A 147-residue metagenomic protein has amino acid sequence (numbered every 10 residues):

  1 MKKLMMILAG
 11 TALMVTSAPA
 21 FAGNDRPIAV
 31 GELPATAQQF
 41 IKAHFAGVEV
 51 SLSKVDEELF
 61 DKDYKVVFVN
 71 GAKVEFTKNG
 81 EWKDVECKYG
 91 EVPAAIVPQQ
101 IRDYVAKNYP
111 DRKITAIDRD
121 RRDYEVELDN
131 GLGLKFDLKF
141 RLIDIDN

Functional and structural regions predicted by a protein language model:
M1-L4: Positively charged n-region of N-terminal signal peptides that target proteins for export
M6-L13: Hydrophobic helical h-region of N-terminal Sec-dependent signal peptides in bacterial secretory/periplasmic proteins
G23-N147: Interaction-mediating elements
